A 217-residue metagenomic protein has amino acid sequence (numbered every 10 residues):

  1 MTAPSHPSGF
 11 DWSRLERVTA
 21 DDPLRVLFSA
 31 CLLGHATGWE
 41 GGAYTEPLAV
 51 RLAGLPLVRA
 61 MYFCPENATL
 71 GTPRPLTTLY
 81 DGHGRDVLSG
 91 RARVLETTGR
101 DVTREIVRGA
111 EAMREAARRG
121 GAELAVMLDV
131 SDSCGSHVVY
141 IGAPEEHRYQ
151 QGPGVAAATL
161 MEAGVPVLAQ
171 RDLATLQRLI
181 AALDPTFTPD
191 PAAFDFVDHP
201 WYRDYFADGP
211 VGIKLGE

Functional and structural regions predicted by a protein language model:
M1-G42: Active-site and ligand/interface coordination hotspots across diverse enzymes and nucleic-acid-associated assemblies
T2-H6, W12, D21, R85-A112 (+1 more regions): Divalent-metal-activated hydrolytic enzyme cores
D11-D21, P47-R59, G71-P73, G109-L124: Short amphipathic alpha-helices and their capping/turn segments at secondary-structure boundaries
C31, L128-S131, D172: Short, well-ordered beta-to-alpha junction loops that form the rim of enzyme active sites and present histidine/acidic
G34, L70, D132-G135: Short, active-site-adjacent cap segments at secondary-structure transitions
Y44-V94: Short, surface-exposed acidic-centric catalytic microdomains
T77-T78, I141-G142, A182-T186: Short low-complexity, flexible loop/linker segments enriched in glycine and/or proline with clustered acidic
V130, C134-A157: Short Gly/Thr/Asp-enriched flexible loops that form oxyanion-binding sites at enzyme active sites
